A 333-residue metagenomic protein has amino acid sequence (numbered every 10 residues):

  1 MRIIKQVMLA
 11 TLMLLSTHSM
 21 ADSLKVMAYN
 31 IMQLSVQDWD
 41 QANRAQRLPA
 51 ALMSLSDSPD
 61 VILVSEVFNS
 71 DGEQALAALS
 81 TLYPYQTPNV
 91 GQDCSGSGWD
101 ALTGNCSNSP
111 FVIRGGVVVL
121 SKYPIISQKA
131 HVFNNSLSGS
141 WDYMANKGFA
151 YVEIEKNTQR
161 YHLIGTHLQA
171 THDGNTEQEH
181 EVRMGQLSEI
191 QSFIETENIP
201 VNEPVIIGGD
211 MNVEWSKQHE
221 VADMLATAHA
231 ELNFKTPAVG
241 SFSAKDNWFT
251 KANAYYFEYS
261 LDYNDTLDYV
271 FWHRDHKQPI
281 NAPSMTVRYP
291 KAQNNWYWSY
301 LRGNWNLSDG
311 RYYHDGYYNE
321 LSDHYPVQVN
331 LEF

Functional and structural regions predicted by a protein language model:
M1-M8: Bacterial N-terminal signal peptides that target proteins for export
T17-T81, P88-R114, H180, M184-Q191 (+3 more regions): N-terminal, active-site-proximal structural segment of metallo-dependent hydrolase catalytic domains
S23-Q37, K129-N134, R160-A170, H324: Active-site-proximal beta-strand elements of phosphoester/diester hydrolases
L24, P59-V61, Y161, P204-I206 (+1 more regions): Short, Asp-centered acidic motifs that coordinate Mg2+ and/or phosphate in catalytic or ligand-binding sites
L34, N69-G72, T171-H172, N212-Q218: Active-site environment of divalent metal-dependent phosphoester hydrolases
V61, V67-Q169: Structured beta-strand-rich core segments of catalytic domains in phosphoester-bond hydrolases
G148-T166, E179-E220: His/acidic metal-ligating clusters that form di-metal
E195-I206, N212-F333: Metal-dependent phosphoester-hydrolase catalytic domains
